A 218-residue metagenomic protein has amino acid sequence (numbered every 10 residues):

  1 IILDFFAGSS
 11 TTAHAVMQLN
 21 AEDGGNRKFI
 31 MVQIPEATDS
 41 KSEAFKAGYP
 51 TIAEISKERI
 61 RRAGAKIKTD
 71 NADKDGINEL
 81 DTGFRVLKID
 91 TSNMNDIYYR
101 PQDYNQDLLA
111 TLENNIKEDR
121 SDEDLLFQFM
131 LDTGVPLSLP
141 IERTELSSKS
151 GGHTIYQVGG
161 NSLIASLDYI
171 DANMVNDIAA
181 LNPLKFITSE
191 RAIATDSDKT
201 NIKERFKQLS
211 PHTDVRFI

Functional and structural regions predicted by a protein language model:
I1-L19, M130: A phosphate-binding catalytic loop at a beta-strand-loop-alpha-helix junction that coordinates phosphoryl groups
L19-I218: Accessory, often C-terminal, charged low-complexity segments
